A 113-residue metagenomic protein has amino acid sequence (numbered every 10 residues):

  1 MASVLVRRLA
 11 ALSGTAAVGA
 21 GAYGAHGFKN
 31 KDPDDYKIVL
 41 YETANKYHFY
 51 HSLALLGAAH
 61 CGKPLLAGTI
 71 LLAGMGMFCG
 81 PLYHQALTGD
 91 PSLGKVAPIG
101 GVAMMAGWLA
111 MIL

Functional and structural regions predicted by a protein language model:
M1-L113: Polytopic transmembrane helical bundles with strong interfacial aromatic enrichment
